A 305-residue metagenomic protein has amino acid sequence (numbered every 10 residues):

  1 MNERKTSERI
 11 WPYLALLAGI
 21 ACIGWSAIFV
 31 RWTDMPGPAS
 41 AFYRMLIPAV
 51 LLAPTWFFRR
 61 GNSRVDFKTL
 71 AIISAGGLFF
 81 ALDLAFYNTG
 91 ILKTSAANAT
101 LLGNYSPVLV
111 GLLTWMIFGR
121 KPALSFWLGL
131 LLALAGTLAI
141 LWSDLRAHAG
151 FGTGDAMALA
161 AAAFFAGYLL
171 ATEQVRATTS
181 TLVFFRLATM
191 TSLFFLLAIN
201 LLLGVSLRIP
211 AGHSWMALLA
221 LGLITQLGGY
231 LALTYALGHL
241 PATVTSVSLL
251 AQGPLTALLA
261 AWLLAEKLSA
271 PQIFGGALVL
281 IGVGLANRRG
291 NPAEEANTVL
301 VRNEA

Functional and structural regions predicted by a protein language model:
M1-F42, A75, F86, H148-Q174 (+1 more regions): Glycine-/small-residue-enriched transmembrane alpha-helix faces in small-molecule transporters and effluxers
N2, M45, W142-S143, S214-M216 (+1 more regions): C-terminal-most transmembrane helix of multi-pass membrane proteins
W11-A21, Y43, N62-F86, T153-A163 (+1 more regions): Loop-to-transmembrane-helix transition segments
I28-F29, L52, V110-L112, M116 (+5 more regions): Transmembrane alpha-helical segments that form core, pore/gating elements of small-molecule transporters/exporters
A39-V50, N88-K121, A161, A242-A261: Specific alpha-helical transmembrane segments that line the substrate/conduction pathway and gating interfaces
L52, S74, F80, L112-L113 (+5 more regions): Hydrophobic transmembrane alpha-helices of multi-pass small-molecule transport proteins
D66-T69, T100-G103, G119-A139, H148-D155 (+2 more regions): Loop-to-transmembrane alpha-helix entry segments
A99-Y105, A171-L193, Q226-W262, A286: Helix-helix packing/entry segments at the starts of transmembrane helices
